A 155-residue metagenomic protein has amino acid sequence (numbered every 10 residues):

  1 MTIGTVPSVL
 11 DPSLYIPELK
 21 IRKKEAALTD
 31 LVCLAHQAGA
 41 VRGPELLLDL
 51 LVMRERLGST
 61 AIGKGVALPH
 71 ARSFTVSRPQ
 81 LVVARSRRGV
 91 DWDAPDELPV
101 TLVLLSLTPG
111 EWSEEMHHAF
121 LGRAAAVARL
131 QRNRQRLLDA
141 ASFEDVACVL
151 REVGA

Functional and structural regions predicted by a protein language model:
M1-A155: Cytosolic covalent-transfer regions centered on His/Cys nucleophiles that carry phosphoryl or persulfide groups
